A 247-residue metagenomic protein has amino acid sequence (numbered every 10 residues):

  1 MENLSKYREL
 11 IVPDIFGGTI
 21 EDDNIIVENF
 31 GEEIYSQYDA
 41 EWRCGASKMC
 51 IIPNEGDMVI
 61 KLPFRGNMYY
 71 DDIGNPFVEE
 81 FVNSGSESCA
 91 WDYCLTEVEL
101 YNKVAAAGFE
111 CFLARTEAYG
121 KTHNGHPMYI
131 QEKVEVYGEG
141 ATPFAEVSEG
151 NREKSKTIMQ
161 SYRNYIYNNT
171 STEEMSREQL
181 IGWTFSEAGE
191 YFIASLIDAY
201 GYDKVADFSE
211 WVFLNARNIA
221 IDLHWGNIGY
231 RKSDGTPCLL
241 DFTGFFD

Functional and structural regions predicted by a protein language model:
M1-D39: Juxta-kinase regulatory segment immediately upstream of eukaryotic protein kinase catalytic domains
R8, V12, M159, R163 (+2 more regions): Residue-level detector of alpha-helical secondary structure
Y38-E110: ATP-binding glycine-rich loop module of kinase domains
I52, D57-K61, L113, I130 (+2 more regions): Short hydrophobic-acidic sequence motifs that mark active-site Asp/Glu residues
G56, R65-M68, K121-T122, V134-V136 (+2 more regions): Short, solvent-exposed loop/turn segments at secondary-structure junctions
S88-A90, N102-G201: Conserved structural core of kinase catalytic domains
I193-R217, D222: ATP/nucleotide-binding catalytic cores
W211-D247: Catalytic activation segment of kinase domains across protein kinase-like and atypical kinase folds
